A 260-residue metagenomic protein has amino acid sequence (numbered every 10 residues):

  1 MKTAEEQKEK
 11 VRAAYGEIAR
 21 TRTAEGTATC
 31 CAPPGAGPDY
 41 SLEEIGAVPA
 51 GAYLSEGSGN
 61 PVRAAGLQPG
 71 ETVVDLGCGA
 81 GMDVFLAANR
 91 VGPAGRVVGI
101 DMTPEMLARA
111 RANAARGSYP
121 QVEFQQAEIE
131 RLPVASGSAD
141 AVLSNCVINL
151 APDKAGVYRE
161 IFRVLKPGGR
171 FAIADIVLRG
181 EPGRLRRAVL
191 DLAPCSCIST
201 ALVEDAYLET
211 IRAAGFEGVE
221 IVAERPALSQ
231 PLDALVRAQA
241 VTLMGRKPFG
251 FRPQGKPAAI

Functional and structural regions predicted by a protein language model:
M1-G35: N-terminal auxiliary segments of SAM/dcSAM-dependent transferases
A32-T72, L86-R90: Conserved alpha-helix/loop element of class I SAM-dependent methyltransferases that forms part of the SAM/SAH-binding
N60, P69-R131: Class I SAM-dependent methyltransferase SAM/SAH-binding core
D140-D153: A short SAM/SAH-binding and catalytic strip from SAM-dependent methyltransferases
A155-R170: A short glycine-rich, Lys/Arg-flanked "PGG" loop and its adjoining helix->strand segment in the class I
V177-I198: Short, glycine-/aromatic-enriched active-site segment of Class I SAM-dependent methyltransferases
S199-G215: Short alpha-helix
E217, S229-I260: Core SAM-dependent methyltransferase catalytic element
